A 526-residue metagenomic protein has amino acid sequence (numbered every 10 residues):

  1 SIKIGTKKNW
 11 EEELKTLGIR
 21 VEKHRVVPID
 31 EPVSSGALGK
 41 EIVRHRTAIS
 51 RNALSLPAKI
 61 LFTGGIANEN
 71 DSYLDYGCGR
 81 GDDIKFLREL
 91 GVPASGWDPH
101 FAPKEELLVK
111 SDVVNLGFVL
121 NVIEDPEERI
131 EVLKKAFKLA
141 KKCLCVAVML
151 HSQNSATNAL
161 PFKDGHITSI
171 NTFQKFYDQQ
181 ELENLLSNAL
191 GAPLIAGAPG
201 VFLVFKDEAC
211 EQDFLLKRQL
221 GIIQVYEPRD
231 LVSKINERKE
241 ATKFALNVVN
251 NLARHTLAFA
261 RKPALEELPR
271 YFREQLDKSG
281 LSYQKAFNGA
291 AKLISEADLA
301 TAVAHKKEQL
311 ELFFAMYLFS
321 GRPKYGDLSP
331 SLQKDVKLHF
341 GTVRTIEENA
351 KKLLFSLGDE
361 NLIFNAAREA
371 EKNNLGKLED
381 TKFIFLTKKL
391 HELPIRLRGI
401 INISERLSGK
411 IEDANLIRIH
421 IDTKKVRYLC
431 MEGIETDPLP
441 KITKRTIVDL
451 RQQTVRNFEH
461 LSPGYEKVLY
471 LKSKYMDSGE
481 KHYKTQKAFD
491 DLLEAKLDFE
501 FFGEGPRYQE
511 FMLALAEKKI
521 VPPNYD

Functional and structural regions predicted by a protein language model:
S1-I60, G64, A209-V232, N373-D526: N-terminal accessory regions of S-adenosyl-L-methionine
S1-V109, C145-E237, L252, F499: Class I (Rossmann-like) S-adenosyl-L-methionine-dependent methyltransferase catalytic domain, capturing the SAM-binding
N115-F118: A conserved beta-strand element that flanks and buttresses the S-adenosyl-L-methionine
I123-K135: A short, conserved alpha-helix within the catalytic core of class I
H255-T256, H305-F340, L378-F383: Short, solvent-exposed interaction modules
R261-P263, E267-D277, R322, L328-K337: Short, recurring structural edge motifs at helix starts
K278-I294, L338-L354: Extracellular/lumenal glycan-associated surfaces
S295-L310, F355-K372: Short amphipathic alpha-helical linker/capping segments at the junctions of internal repeats and modular domains
